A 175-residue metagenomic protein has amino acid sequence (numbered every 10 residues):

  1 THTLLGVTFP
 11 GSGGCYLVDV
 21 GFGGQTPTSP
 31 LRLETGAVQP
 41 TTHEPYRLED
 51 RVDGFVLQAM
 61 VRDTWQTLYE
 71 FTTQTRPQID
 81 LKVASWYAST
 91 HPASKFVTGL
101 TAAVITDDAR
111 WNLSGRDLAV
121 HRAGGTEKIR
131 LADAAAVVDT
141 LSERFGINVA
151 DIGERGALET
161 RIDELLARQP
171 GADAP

Functional and structural regions predicted by a protein language model:
T1-I129, A135-A136: His-Asp-centered catalytic microenvironments across diverse enzyme cores, prominently the transglutaminase-like
G24, A37, S89-A93, T98-D107 (+1 more regions): Non-catalytic peripheral regions of nucleotide-handling enzymes
